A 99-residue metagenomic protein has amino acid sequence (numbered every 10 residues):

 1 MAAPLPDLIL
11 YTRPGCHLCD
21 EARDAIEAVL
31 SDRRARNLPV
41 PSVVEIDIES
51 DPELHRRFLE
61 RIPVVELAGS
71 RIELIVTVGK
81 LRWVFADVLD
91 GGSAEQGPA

Functional and structural regions predicted by a protein language model:
M1-R34: Local sequence-structure signature of Cys/Sec-based thiol-disulfide redox active-site neighborhoods
L30-L38, L89-G92: Alpha-helix termini
L38-P52: Thiol-based oxidoreductase modules, predominantly thioredoxin-like and allied folds used for disulfide exchange
L54-R57: Short glycine-biased active-site loop of nucleotidyltransferases that positions the nucleotide triphosphate and helps
L59-V65: Structural micro-motif
L67-A99: Non-catalytic, surface beta->alpha helical segment in thiol-disulfide oxidoreductase systems
